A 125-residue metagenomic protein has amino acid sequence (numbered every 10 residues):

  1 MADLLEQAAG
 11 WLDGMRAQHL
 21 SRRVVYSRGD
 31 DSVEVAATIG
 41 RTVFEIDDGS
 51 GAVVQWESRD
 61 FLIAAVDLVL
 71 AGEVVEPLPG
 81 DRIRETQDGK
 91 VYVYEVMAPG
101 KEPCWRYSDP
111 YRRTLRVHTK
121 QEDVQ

Functional and structural regions predicted by a protein language model:
M1-V24: N-terminal intrinsically disordered, low-complexity, charge/repeat-rich segments that act as generic
R28-Q125: Short, conserved turn/kink motifs that form compact alpha/beta structural patches or helix kinks used as
